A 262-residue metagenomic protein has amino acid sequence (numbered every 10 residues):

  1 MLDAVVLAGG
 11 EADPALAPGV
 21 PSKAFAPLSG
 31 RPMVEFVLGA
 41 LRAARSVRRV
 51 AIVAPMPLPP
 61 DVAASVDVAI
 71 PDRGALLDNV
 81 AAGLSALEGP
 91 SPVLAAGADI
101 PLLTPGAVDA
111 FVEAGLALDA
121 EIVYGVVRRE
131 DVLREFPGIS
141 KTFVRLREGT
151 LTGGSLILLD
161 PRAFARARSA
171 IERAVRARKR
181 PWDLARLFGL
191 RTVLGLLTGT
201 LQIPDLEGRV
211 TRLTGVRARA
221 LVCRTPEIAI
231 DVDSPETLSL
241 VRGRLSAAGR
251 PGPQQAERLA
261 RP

Functional and structural regions predicted by a protein language model:
M1-D3, E207, S239, R244-P262: SAM-dependent methyltransferases
M1-G19, A260: N-terminal nucleotide-binding beta1-loop-alpha1 segment
D3-V6, R31-P92, P105, G199-I203: Conserved N-terminal catalytic core of the sugar/cofactor nucleotidyltransferase
A96-A98: Active-site acidic Asp-centered loop
I100-L102: Acidic metal-phosphate-binding loop of nucleotide-sugar-dependent transferases
T104-R212, C223-E227: Conserved core of the sugar-phosphate nucleotidyltransferase
R219-V222, D231: Conserved active-site beta-strand element of glycosyltransferases/polysaccharide synthases
S234: Short, conserved phosphate/pyrophosphate- and ester-handling motifs at nucleotide-, phospho-/glycolipid
